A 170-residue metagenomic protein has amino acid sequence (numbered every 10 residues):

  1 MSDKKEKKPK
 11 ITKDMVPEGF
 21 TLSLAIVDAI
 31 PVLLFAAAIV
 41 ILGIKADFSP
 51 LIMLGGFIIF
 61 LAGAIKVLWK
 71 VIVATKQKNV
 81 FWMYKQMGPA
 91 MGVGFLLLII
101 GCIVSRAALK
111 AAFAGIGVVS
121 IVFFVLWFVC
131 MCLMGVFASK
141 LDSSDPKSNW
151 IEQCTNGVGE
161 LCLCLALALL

Functional and structural regions predicted by a protein language model:
M1-S2: Intrinsically disordered, low-complexity cytosolic terminal tails
E6-I59, V67-L170: Polytopic alpha-helical membrane-helix bundles and their juxtamembrane interface segments in multi-pass membrane
